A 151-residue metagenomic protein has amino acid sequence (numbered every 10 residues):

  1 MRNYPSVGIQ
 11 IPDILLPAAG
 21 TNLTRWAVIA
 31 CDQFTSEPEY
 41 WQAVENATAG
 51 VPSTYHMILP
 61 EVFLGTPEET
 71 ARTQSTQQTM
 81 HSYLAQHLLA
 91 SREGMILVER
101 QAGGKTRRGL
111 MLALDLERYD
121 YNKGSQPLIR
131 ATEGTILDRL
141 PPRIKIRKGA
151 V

Functional and structural regions predicted by a protein language model:
M1-V151: N-terminal extension/subdomain marker
